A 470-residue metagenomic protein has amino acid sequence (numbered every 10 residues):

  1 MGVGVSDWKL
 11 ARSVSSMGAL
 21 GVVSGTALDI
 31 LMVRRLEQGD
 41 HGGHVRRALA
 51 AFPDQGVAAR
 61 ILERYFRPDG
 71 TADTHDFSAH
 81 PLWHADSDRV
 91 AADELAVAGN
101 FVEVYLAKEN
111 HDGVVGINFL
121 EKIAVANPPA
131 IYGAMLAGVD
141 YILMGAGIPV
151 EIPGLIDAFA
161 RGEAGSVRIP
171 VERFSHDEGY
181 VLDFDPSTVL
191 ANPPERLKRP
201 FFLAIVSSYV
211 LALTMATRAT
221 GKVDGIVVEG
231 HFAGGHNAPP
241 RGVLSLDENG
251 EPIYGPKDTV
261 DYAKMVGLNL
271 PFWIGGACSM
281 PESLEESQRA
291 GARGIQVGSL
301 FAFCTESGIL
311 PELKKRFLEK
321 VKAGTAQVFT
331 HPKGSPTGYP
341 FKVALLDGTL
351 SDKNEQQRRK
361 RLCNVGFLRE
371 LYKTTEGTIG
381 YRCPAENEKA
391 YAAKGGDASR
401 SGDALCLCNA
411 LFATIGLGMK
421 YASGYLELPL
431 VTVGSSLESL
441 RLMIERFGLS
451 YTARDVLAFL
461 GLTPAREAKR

Functional and structural regions predicted by a protein language model:
M1-G267, E282, S435-R470: Active-site entrance/lid segments in N-terminal catalytic domains of soluble metabolic enzymes
L10, L28-D29, V45-A48, V223 (+3 more regions): Conserved active-site-proximal phosphate/metal-binding subdomains
V14, S287-Q288: Hydrophobic residues within well-ordered alpha-helices
